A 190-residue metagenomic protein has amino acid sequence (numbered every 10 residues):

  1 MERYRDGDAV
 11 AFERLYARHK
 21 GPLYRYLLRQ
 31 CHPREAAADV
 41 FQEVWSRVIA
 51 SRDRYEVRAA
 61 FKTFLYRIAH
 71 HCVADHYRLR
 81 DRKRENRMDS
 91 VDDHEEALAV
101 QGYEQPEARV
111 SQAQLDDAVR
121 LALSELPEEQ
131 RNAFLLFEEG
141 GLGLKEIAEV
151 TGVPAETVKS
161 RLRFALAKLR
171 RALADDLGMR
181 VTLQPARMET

Functional and structural regions predicted by a protein language model:
M1-P22, E107, S124, E146 (+1 more regions): N-terminal module of bacterial RNA polymerase sigma factors
R3, E85, D89, A118-L121 (+3 more regions): C-terminal edge and immediately downstream basic/flexible tail or linker adjoining helix-turn-helix-like DNA-binding
R5-D6, R29-H32, E43-A60, L79-D81: Sigma70-family region 2
R5-R14, Y24-E43, A155, G178-M179: Short, charged helix-capping/linker segments at alpha-helix termini
R25, D39-S46, A59-H71: Structural recognition of an alpha-helix C-terminal capping motif at a helix-to-coil junction
A50-V57, R67-M88, V100, E104 (+1 more regions): Arg/Lys-rich amphipathic alpha helix in sigma70-family domain 2
K83-R109, P185-E189: Internal acidic/polar
R120-T157: Helix-turn-helix DNA-binding module
